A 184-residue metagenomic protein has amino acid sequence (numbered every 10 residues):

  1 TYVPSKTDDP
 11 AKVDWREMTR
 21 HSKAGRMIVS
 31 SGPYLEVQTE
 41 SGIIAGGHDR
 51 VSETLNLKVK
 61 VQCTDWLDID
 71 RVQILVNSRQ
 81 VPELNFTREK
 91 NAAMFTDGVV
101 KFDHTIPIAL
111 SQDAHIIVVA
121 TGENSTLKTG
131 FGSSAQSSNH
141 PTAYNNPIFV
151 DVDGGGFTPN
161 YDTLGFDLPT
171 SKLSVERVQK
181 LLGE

Functional and structural regions predicted by a protein language model:
T1-E184: C-terminal functional module detector
